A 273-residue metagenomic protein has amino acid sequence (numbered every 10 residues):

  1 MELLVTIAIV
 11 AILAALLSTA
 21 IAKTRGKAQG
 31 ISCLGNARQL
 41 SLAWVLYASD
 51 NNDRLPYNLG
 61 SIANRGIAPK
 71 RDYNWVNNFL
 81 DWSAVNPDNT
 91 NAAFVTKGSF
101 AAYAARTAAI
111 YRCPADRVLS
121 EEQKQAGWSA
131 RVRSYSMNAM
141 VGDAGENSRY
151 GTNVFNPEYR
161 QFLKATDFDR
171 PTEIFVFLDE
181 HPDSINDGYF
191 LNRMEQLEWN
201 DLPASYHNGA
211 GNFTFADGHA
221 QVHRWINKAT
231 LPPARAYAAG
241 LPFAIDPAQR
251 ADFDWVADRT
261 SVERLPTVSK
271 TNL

Functional and structural regions predicted by a protein language model:
M1-R25: N-terminal single-pass transmembrane signal-anchor helix
A15, Q29-I31, W128: Short, charge-rich amphipathic segments
A20, A28, A48-N52: A general structural signal marking secondary-structure boundaries and capping sites
K23-A37: Aliphatic-rich helix starts adjacent to a transmembrane/signal segment
C33-L273: Short, well-structured segments within or immediately adjacent to enzyme catalytic domains that line ligand-binding
